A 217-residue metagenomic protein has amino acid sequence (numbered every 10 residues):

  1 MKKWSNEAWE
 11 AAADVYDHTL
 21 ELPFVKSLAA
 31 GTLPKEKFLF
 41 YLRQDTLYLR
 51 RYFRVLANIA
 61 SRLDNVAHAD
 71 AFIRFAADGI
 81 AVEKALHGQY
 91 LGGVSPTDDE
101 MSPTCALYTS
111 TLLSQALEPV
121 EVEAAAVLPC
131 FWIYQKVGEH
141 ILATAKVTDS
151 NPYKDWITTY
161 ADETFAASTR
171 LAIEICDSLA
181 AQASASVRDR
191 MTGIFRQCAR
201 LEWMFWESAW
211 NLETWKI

Functional and structural regions predicted by a protein language model:
M1-N6, E10, T214-I217: Basic/polar N-terminal segments that are highly enriched at the extreme N-terminus, encompassing both cleavable
M1-N6, S27-L39, S114-E118, N151-T159: Short, charged, low-complexity loops and linkers
W9-P34, Y52, L171-Q182: Short alpha-helical hairpin
A13-H18, T32-R62, A125-Q135, W206: Alpha-helical bundle segments that constitute or directly flank the non-heme di-iron/ferroxidase center
R43, A67-A167, R196, R200: Active-site-proximal alpha-helical scaffolds that flank and shape metal-associated catalytic sites
I59-L63, Q115, G138-A145, L179 (+3 more regions): Secondary-structure edge/capping motif, primarily at the C-terminal ends of alpha-helices and the immediately following
F165-F195: Long amphipathic all-alpha helical oligomerization modules
M191-I217: Acidic, carboxylate-rich catalytic segments that either coordinate divalent cations
